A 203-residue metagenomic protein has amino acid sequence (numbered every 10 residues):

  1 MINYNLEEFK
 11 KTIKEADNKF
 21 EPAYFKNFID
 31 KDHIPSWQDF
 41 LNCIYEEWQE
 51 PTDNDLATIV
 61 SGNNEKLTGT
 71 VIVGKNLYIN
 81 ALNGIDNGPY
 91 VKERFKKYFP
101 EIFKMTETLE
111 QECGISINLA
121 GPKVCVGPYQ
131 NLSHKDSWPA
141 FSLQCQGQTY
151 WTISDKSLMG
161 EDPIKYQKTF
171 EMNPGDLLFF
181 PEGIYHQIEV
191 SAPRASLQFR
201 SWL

Functional and structural regions predicted by a protein language model:
M1-D53: An N-terminal JmjN-like helical accessory module and its immediate linker preceding a catalytic domain
I13-E15, H33-P35, N42, E50 (+3 more regions): Active-site region of the double-stranded beta-helix
E21-A23, P89, L178: Generic beta-sheet signal
